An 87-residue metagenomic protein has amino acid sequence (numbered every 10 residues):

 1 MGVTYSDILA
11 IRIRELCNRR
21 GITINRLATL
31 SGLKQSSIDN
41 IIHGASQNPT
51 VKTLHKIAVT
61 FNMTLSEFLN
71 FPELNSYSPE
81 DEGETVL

Functional and structural regions predicted by a protein language model:
M1-T23: A short, Lys/Arg-rich alpha-helix, primarily the initiator
G2, N40, L69-L87: Short, charged recognition helix plus adjacent turn of helix-turn-helix-like nucleic-acid-binding domains
R19, L30, T60: Residues within the alpha-helical elements of helix-turn-helix
R26, S37, E67: Residues in the helix-turn-helix
L27-A28, I57: Short alpha-helical "recognition helix" segments of helix-turn-helix
G32-N48: Recognition helix of helix-turn-helix/homeodomain-like DNA-binding domains that insert into the DNA major groove
K52-E67: DNA major-groove recognition helix of helix-turn-helix/homeodomain DNA-binding modules
